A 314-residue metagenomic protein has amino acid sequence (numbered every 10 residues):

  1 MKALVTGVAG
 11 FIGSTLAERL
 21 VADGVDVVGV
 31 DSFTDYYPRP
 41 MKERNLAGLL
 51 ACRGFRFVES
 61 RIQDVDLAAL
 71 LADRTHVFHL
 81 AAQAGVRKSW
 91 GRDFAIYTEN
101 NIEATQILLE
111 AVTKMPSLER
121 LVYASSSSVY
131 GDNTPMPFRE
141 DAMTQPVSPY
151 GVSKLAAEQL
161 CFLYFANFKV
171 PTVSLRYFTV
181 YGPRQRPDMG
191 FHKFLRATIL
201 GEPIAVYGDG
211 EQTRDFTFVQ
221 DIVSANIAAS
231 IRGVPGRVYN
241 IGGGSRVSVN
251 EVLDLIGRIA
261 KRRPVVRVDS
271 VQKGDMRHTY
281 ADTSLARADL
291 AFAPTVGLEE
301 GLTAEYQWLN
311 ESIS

Functional and structural regions predicted by a protein language model:
M1-R176, Q220, V296: N-terminal Rossmann-like NAD(P)+-binding domain of SDR-like oxidoreductases, especially those catalyzing
F11, Y123, Y130, F178-Y181 (+4 more regions): Conserved hydrophobic/aromatic "anchor" residues that stabilize well-ordered secondary structure elements
L16, T198-S314: C-terminal substrate-binding subdomain of Rossmann-fold SDR/epimerase-dehydratase oxidoreductases
A82-K88, S126-V129, T179-Q185, E211 (+2 more regions): Active-site proximal helix/loop that lines the substrate pocket of Rossmann-like NAD(P)-dependent oxidoreductase domains
S89, F178-T179, V238-I241: Short-chain dehydrogenase/reductase
D93, L175, P187-D188, P235: Active-site loop immediately N-terminal to the catalytic Tyr-X3-Lys motif of short-chain dehydrogenase/reductase
L108, A157, C161, F194 (+2 more regions): Aromatic/hydrophobic pocket-lining residues that form π-stacking "cages" and hydrophobic walls in ligand
M136, P187-L195: A glycine/serine/threonine-rich, flexible loop-to-helix segment that serves as the NAD(P) cofactor-binding "lid"
